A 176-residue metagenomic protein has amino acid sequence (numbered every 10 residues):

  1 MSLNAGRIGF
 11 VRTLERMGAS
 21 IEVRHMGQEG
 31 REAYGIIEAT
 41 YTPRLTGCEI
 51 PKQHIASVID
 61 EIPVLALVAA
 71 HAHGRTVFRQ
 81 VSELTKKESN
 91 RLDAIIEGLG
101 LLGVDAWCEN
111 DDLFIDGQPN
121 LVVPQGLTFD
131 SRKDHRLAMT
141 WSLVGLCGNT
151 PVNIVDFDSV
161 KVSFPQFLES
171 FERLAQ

Functional and structural regions predicted by a protein language model:
M1-Q176: Short, structured segments at the rim of ligand-binding sites
